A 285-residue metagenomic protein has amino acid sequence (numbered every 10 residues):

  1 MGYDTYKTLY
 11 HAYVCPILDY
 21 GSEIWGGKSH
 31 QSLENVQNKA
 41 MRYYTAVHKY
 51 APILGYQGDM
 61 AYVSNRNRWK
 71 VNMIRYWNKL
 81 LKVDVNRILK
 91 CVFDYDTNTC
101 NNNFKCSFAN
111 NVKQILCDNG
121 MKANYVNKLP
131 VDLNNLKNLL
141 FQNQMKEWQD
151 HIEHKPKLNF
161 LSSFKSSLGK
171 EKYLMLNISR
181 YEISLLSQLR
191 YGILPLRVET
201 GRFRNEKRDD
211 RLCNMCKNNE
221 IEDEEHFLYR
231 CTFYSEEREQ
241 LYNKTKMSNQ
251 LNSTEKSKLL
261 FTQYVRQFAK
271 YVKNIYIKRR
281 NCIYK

Functional and structural regions predicted by a protein language model:
M1-E23: Basic, alpha-helical interaction scaffolds
G2, Y6, W25-K28, C100 (+3 more regions): Conserved aromatic-histidine-acidic binding/catalytic patches
Y10, Q37, K49-R197: Extended C-terminal regions of large enzymes
L18-S29, T200: Short amphipathic alpha-helical interface patches used for protein-protein assembly/oligomerization
D19, E23, T45-K49, E225: Charged/polar positions within long, soluble alpha-helices
D19, N38-M41, T45, A61 (+5 more regions): Short amphipathic alpha-helices and their capping/turn residues within compact interaction modules
I53, I152-K285: Family-specific functional microsites
